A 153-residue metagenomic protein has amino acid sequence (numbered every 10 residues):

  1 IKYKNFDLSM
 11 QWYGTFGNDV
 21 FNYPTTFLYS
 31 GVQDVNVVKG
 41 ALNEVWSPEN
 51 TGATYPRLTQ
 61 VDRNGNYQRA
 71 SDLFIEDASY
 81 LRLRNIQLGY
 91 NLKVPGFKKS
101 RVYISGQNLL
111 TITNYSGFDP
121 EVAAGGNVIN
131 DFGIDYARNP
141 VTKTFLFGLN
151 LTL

Functional and structural regions predicted by a protein language model:
K2, G89-K93, N150-T152: Transmembrane beta-barrel domains of outer membrane proteins
K2, S79-R84, V141-F145: Residues that define the transmembrane beta-barrel architecture of outer-membrane proteins
K2, Y13-T15, S105-L109, T152: Outer-membrane beta-barrel pore domains and translocons
N5-L8, G96: Repeated loop/turn-to-beta-strand initiation elements of outer-membrane beta-barrel proteins
D7-S9, F16-V20, L110-T113: Flexible loop/turn segments at secondary-structure boundaries
L8-M10, S100-I104, F147: Transmembrane beta-strands of outer-membrane beta-barrel proteins
F16-R101, G106-Q107: Extracytoplasmic gating/loop element in the C-terminal half of outer-membrane beta-barrel translocons and assembly
E49-A53, N66, T113-L153: C-terminal beta-signal and terminal closure region of outer-membrane beta-barrel proteins
